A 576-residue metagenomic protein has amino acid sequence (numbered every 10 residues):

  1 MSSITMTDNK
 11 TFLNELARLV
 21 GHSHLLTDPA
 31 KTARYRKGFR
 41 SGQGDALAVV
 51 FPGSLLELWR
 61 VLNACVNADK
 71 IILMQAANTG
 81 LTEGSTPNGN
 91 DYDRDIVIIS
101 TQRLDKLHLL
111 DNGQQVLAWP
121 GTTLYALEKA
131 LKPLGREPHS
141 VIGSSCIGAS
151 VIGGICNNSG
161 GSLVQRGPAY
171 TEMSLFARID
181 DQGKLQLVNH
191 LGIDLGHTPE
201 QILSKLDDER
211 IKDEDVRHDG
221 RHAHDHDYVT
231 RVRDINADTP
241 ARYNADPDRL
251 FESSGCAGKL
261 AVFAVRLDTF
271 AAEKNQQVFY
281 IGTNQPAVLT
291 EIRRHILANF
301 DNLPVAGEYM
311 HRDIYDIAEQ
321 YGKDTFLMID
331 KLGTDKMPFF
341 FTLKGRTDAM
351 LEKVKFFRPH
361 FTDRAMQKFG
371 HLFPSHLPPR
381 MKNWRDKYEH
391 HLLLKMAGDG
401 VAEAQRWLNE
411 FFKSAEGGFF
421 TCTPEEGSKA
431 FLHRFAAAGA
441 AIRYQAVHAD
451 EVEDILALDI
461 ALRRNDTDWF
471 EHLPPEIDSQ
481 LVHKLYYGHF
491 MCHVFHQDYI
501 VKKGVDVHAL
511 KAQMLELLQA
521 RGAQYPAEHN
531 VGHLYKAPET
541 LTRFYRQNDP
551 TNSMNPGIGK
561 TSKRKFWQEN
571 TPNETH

Functional and structural regions predicted by a protein language model:
M1-T27: A charged N-terminal "starter" segment
I4-M6, F39-S41, L47, K70 (+3 more regions): Conserved glycine-rich FAD pyrophosphate-binding loop
L25-P29, F51-P52, I72-A76, E83 (+9 more regions): General beta-strand structural signal in soluble alpha/beta enzymes
A30-T32, R36-L104, A118, P138-H139: Glycine-rich N-terminal segment of FAD-binding domains in flavoprotein oxidoreductases, spanning the beta-loop-helix
F51, L81-D105, G161-K184, K259: Structural signature of FAD isoalloxazine-binding scaffolds in flavoprotein oxidoreductases
G89-I96, T101-L104, L109-V151: Anion-binding (especially nucleotide phosphate/pyrophosphate-binding) glycine-rich loop and adjoining beta-alpha core
K132-T290, T575-H576: FAD-binding subdomain of flavoenzyme oxidoreductases
E319-A349, K355, E416-T421: Terminal amphipathic helices with adjacent charged low-complexity linkers/tails
